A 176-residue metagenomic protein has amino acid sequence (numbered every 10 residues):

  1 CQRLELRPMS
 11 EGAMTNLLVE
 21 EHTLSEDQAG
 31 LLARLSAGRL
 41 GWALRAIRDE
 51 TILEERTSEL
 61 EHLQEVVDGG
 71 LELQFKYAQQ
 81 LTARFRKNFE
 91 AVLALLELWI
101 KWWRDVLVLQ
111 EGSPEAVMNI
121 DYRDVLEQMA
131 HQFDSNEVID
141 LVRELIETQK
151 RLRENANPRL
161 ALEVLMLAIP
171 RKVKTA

Functional and structural regions predicted by a protein language model:
Q2-L98, W103, L109-M118, Y122-A176: Charged, glycine-rich active-site and insertion segments that engage polyanionic ligands
